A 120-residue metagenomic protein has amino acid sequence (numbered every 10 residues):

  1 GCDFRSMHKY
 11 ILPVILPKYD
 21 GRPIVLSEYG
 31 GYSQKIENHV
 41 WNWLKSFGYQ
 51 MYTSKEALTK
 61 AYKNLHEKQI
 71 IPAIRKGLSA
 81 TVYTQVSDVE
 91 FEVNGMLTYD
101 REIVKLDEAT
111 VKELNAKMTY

Functional and structural regions predicted by a protein language model:
G1-E102: Substrate-binding/catalytic cleft of secreted carbohydrate-active enzymes, primarily glycoside hydrolases
T98-Y120: Catalytic cores of secreted or luminal carbohydrate-active enzymes
